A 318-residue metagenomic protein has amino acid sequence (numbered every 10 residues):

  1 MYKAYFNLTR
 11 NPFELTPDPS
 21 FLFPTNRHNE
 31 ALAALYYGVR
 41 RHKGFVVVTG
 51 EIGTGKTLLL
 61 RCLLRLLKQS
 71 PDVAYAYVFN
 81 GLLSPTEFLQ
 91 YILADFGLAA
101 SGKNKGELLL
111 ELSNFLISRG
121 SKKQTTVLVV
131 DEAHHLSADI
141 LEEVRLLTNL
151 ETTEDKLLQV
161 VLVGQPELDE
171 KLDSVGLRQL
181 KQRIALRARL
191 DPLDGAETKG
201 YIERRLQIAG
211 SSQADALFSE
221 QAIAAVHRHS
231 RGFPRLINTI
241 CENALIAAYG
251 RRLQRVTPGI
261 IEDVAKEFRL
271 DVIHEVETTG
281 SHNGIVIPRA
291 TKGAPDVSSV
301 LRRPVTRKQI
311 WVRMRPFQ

Functional and structural regions predicted by a protein language model:
Y2-K3, T9-F13, V256-Q318: Trafficking entry modules
K3, R10-N29, L98: Dynamic helix-loop-helix/coil hinge segments at AAA+ ATPase domain boundaries and subdomain interfaces
N11-F13, D72-V73, L83-G102: Conserved NTP-binding/hydrolysis module of P-loop NTPases
H28-V39: Pre-Walker A adenine-sensing motif
H42-C62: Walker A/P-loop nucleotide-binding motif
V46, Q69-N80: Conserved catalytic segments around the Walker B and adjacent sensor/switch elements of P-loop NTPase domains
S84-P85, A100-E143, T152-D155, D194-T198 (+2 more regions): Mid-core helix/loop region of P-loop NTP-binding domains shared across ATPases and GTPases
L98, S118-S121, V161, D169-P234 (+3 more regions): Helix-loop-helix "sensor" segment of P-loop NTPases
